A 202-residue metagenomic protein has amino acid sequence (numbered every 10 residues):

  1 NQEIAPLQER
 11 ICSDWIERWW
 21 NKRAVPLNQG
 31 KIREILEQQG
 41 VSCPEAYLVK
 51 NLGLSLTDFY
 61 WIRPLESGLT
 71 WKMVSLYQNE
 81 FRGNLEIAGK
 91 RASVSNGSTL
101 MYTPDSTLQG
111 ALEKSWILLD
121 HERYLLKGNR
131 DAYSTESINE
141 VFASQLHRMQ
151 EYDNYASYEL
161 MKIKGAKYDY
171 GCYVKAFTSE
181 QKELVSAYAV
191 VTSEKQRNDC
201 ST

Functional and structural regions predicted by a protein language model:
N1-T202: Phosphate/dinucleotide-binding and metal-coordinating scaffold of catalytic cores in nucleotide-dependent enzymes
